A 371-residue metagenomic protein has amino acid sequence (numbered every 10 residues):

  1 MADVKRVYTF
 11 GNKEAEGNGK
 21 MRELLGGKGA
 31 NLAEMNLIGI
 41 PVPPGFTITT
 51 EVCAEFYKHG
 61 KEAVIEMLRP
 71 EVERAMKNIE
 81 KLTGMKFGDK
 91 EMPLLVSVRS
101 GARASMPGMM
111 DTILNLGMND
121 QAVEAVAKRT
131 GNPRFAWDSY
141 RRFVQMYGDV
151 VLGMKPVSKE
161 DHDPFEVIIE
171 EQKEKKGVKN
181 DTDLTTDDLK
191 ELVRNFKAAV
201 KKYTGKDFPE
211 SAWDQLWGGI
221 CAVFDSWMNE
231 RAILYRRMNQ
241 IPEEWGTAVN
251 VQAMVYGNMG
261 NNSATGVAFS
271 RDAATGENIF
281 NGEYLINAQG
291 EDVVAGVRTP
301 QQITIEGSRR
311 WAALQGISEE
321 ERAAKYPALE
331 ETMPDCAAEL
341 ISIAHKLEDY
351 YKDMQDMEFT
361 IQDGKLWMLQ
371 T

Functional and structural regions predicted by a protein language model:
M1-T371: Nucleotide/phosphate-binding sheet-loop regions of phosphoryl- and nucleotidyl-transfer enzymes
